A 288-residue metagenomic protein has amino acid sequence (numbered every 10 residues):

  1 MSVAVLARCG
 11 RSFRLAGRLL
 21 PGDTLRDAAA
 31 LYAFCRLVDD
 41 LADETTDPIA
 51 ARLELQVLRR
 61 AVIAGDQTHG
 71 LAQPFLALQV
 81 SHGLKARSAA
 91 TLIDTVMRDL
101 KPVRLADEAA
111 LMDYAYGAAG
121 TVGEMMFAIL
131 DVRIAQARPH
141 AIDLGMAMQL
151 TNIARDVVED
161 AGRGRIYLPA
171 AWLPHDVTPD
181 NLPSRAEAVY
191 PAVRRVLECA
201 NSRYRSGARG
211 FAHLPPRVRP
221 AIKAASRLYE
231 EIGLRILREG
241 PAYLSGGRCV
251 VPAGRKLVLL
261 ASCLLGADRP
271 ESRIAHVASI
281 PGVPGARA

Functional and structural regions predicted by a protein language model:
M1-M148, A154, V158-A288: Catalytic cores of Mg2+-dependent Asp-rich isoprenoid enzymes
